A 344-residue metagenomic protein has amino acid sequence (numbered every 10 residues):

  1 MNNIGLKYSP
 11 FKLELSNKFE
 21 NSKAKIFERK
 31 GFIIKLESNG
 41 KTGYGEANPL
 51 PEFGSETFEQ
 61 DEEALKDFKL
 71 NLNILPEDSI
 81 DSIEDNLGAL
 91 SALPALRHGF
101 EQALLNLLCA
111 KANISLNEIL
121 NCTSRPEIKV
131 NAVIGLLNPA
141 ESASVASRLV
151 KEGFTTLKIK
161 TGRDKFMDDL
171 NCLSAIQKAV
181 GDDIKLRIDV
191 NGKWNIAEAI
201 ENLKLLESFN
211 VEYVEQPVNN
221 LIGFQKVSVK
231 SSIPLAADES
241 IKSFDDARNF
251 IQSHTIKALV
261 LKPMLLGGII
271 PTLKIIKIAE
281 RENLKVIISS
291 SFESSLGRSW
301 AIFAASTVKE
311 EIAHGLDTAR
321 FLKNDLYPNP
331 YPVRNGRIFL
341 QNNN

Functional and structural regions predicted by a protein language model:
M1-L186, N191-K193, A197-I200, L205-S208 (+2 more regions): N-terminal capping/lid subdomain adjacent to the active-site entrance of alpha/beta enzymes
G31, I256, E311-A313, P328: Active-site lining segments that contact anionic ligands and/or coordinate catalytic metals
Y44, L108, E141, P271-K274 (+3 more regions): Residues within well-formed alpha-helices
D61, L104, F292, A304 (+1 more regions): Short, Φ-rich (hydrophobic/aromatic) sequence segments
I159, D164-S291, S295-S299, A305 (+1 more regions): Catalytic core of soluble alpha/beta enzymes
K309-R320: Short helix/strand-capping turn motifs
